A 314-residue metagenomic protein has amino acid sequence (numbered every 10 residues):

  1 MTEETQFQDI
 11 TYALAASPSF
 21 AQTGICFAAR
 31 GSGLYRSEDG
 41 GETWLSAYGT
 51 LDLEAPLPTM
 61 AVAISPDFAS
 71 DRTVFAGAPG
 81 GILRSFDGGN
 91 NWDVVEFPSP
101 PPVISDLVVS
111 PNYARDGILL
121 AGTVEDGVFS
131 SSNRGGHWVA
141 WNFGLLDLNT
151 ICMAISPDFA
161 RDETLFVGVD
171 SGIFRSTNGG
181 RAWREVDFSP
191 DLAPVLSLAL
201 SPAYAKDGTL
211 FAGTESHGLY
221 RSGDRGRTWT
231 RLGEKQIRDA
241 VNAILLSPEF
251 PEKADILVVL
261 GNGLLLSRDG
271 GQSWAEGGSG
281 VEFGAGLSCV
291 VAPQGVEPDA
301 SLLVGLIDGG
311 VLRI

Functional and structural regions predicted by a protein language model:
M1-I314: Extracellular glycan-interacting surfaces
